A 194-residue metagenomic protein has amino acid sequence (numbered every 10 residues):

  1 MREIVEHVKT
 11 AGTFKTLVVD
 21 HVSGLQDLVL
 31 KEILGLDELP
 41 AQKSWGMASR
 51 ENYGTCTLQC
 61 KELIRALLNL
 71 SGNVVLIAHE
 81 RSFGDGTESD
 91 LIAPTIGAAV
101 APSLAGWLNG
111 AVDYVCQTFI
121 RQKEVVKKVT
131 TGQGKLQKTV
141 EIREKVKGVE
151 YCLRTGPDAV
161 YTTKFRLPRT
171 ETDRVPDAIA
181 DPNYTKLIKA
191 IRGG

Functional and structural regions predicted by a protein language model:
M1-I4, L25, Y184-I191: Generic structural signal of hydrophobic/aromatic residues within well-ordered alpha-helices of folded domains
M1-K15: Nucleotide-state-sensitive switch-loop elements of NTP-binding domains
V8, E32, I191-G194: Alpha-helix boundary/capping residues
V8, I64-L67, V112: Hydrophobic, Leu/Ile/Phe/Ala-enriched alpha-helical segments that form helix-helix packing faces
G12, L70, G110: Structured loop/turn residues at beta-strand edges in well-structured enzyme cores
T16, H21-G106: P-loop NTPase motor core
F83-G194: Conserved GTP-binding G-domain of TRAFAC-class P-loop NTPases and closely related GTPase folds
